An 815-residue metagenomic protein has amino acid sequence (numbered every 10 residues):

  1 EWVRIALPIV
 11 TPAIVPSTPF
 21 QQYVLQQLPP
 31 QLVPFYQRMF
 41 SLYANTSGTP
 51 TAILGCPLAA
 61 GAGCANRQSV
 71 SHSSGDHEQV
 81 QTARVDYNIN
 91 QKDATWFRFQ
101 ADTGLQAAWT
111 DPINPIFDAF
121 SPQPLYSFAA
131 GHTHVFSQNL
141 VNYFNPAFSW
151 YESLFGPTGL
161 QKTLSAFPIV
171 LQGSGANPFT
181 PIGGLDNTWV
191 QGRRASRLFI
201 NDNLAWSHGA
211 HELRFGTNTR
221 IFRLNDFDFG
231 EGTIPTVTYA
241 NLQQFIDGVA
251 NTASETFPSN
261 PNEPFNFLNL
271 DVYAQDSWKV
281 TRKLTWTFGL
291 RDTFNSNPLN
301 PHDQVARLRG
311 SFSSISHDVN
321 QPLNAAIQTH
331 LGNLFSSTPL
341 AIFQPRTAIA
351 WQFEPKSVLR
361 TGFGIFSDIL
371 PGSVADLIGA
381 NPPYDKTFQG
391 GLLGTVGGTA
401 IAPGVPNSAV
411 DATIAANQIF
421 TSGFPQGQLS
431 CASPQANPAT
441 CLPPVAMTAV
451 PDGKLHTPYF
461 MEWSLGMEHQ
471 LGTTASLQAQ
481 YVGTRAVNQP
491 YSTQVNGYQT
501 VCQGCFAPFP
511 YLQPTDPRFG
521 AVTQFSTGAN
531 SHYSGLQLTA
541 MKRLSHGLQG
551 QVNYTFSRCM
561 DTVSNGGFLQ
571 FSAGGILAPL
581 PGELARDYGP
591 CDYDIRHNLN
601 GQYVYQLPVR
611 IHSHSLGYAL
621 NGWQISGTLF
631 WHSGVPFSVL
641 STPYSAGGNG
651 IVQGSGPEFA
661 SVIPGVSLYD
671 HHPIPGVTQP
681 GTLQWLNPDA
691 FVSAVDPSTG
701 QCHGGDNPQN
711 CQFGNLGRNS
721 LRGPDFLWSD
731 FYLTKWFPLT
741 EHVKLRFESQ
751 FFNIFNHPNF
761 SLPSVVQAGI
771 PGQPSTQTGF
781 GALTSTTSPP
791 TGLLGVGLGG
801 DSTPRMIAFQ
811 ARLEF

Functional and structural regions predicted by a protein language model:
E1, F97-A101, F144-W150, F215-I221 (+7 more regions): Transmembrane beta-barrel strands of outer-membrane/channel proteins
E1-G131, F136-L140, W150-F179, G192 (+7 more regions): Acidic, glycine-rich flexible loop segments
W2-A13, P112-A119, G159-P178, A195 (+10 more regions): Flexible, surface-exposed loop regions and adjacent strand-edge segments of Gram-negative outer-membrane beta-barrel
R67-S71, I113-A119, S127, G131 (+10 more regions): Extracellular loop and loop/strand-boundary signature of outer-membrane beta-barrel proteins
Y87-I89, T133-H134, W206-H208, W278 (+7 more regions): Residue-level signature of outer-membrane beta-barrel architecture
K92-F97, N139-N142, H211-L213, L284-W286 (+5 more regions): Repeated loop/turn-to-beta-strand initiation elements of outer-membrane beta-barrel proteins
L105, S174, N187, R214-P355 (+1 more regions): Signature of Gram-negative outer-membrane beta-barrel scaffolds
P124, K283, N297, P425-F815: Short, solvent-exposed micro-motifs at the edges of structured domains
